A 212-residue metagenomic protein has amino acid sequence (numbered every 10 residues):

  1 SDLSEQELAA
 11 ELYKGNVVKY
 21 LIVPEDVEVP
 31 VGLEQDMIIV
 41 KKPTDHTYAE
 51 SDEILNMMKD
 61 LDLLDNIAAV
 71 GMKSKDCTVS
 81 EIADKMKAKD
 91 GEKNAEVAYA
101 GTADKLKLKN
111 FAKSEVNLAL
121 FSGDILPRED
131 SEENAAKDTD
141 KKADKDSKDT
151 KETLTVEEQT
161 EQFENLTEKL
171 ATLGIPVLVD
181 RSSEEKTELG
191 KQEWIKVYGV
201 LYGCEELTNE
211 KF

Functional and structural regions predicted by a protein language model:
S1-F212: N-terminal ligand-binding lobe of clamshell/alpha-beta domains
